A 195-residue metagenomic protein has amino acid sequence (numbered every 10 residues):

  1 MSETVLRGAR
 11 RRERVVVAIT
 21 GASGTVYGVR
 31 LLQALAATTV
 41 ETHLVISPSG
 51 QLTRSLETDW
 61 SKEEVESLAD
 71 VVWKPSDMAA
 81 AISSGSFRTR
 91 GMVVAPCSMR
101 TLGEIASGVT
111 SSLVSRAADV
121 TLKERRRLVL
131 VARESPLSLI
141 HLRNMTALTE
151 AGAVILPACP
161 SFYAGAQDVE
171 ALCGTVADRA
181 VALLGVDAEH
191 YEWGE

Functional and structural regions predicted by a protein language model:
M1-E195: A cross-family phosphate/adenosyl-ligand binding-site feature
